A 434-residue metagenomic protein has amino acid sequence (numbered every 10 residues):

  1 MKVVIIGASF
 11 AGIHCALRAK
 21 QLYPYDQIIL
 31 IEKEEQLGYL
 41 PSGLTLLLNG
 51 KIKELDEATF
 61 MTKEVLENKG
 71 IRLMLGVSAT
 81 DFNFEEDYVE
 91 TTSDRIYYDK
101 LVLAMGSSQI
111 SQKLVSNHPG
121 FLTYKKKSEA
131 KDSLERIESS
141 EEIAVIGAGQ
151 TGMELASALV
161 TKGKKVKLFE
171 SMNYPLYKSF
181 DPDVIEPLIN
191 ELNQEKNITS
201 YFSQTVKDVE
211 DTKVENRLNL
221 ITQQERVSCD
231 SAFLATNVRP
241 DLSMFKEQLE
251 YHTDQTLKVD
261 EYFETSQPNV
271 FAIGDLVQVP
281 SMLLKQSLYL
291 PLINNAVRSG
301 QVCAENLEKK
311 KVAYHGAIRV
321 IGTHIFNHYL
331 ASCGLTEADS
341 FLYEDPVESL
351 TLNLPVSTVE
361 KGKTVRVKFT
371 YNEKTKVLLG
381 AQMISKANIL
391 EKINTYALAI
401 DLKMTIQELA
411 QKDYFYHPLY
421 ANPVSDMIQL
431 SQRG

Functional and structural regions predicted by a protein language model:
M1-I71, A158-D183: Beta1-alpha1 glycine-rich phosphate/pyrophosphate-binding loop at the start of Rossmann-like nucleotide-binding domains
I6-F10, K20-P24, K33, L330 (+1 more regions): Flexible, glycine-rich terminal cap/loop adjacent to redox cofactors in electron-transfer oxidoreductases
G7-A11, I146-T151: Glycine-rich Rossmann-fold phosphate-binding loop(s) that bind the pyrophosphate of adenine dinucleotide cofactors
A58, G152-D208, N294, A313-Y314 (+1 more regions): Rossmann-like dinucleotide-binding cores of NAD(P)H-dependent redox enzymes
L75-E86, F202-N216: A conserved short coil-to-beta-strand element within the FAD-binding core of flavoproteins
T92-K100, Q223-S231, S266: Core beta-strand elements of the Rossmann-like FAD/NAD(P) dinucleotide-binding domain in flavoenzyme oxidoreductases
P119-S140, V227-E305, L409: FAD-site-proximal beta/loop scaffold in flavoenzymes
V259, I273-T336, Y420-Q432: A conserved FAD-binding loop/helix module that cradles the flavin
